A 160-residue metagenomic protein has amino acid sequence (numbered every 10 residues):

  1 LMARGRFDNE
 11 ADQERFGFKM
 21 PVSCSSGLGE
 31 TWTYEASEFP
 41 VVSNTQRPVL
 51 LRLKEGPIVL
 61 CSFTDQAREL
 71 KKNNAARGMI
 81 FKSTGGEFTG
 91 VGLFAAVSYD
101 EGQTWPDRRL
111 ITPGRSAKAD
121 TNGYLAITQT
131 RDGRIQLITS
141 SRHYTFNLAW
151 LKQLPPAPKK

Functional and structural regions predicted by a protein language model:
L1-K160: Asp-box/BNR beta-propeller blade signature and adjacent active/binding-site loops in extracellular glycan-interacting
